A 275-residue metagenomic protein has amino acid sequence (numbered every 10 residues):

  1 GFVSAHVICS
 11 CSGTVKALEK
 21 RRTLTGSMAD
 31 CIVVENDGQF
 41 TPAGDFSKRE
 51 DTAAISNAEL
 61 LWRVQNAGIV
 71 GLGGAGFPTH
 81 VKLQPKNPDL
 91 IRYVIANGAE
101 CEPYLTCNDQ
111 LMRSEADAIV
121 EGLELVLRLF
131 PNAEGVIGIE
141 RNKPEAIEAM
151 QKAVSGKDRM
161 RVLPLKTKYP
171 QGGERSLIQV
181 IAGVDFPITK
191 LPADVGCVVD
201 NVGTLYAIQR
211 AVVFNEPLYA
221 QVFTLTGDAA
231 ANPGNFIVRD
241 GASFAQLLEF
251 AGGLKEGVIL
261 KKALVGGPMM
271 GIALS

Functional and structural regions predicted by a protein language model:
G1-F2, I8-A17: Generic structural motif
A17, R22-L72, F77, P88 (+3 more regions): Acidic low-complexity segments
K20-R21, D37-Q39, A99, D109 (+3 more regions): Short, ordered loop/turn segments at secondary-structure junctions
S27, G44-S47, A75-G76, V81-P85 (+6 more regions): Short acidic, glycine/serine/threonine-rich loops at helix termini
T41-P42, V94-N108, A229: Gly-rich Lys/Arg/Thr-decorated short loops/hinges at beta-loop-alpha junctions or inter-strand turns that position
R113-L129: Histidine-anchored nucleotide/phosphate-binding helix
N132-F244, F250-G257, G267-M269: Hydrophobic alpha-helical positions that pack around
L264-S275: Alpha-helical interaction/regulatory segments in DNA maintenance proteins
